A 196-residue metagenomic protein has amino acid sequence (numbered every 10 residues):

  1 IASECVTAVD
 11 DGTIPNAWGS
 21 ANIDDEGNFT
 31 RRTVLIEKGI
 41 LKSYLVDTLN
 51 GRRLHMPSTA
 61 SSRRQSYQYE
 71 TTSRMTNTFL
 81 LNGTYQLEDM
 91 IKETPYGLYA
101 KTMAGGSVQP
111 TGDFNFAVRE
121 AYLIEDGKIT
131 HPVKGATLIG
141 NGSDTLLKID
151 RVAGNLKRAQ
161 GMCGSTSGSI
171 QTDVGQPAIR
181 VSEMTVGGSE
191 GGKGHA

Functional and structural regions predicted by a protein language model:
I1-A196: N-terminal small-residue-enriched
